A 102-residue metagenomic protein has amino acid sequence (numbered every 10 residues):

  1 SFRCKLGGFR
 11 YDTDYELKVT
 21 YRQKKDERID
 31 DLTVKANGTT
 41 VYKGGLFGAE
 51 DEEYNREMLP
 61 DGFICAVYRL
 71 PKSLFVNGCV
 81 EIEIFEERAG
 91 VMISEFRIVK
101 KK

Functional and structural regions predicted by a protein language model:
S1-K102: Extracytoplasmic
